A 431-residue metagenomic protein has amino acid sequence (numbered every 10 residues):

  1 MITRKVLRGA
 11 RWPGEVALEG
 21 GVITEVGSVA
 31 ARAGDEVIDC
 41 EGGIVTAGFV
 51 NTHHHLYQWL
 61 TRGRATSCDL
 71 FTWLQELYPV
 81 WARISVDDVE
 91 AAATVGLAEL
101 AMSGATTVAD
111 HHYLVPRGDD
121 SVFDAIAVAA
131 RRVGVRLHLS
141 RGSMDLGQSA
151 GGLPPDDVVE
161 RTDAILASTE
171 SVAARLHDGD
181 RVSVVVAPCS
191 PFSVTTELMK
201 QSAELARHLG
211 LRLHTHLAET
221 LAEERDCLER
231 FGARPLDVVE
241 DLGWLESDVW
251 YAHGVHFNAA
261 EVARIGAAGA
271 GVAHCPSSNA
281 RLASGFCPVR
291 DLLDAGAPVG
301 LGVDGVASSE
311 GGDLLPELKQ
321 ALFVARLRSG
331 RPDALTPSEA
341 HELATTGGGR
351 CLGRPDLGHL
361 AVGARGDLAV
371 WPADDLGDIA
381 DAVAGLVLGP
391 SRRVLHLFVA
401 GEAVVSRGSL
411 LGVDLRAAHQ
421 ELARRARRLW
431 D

Functional and structural regions predicted by a protein language model:
M1-G14, L18-G20, T24, V29 (+1 more regions): Active-site microenvironment of metallo-dependent hydrolases
M1-R8, A31-T72, T94, A101-M102 (+1 more regions): Replace "His-x-His-based motif
G21, G42, H53, G104 (+13 more regions): Divalent metal-coordination and catalytic microenvironments
L60-A91, G118, L146-T162, L221-D248 (+3 more regions): Active-site gating loops and adjacent loop-to-helix segments of metal-dependent hydrolytic enzymes
R62-R136, A167-G179, A423-R428: Alpha-helical scaffold segments that flank or form the walls of functional sites
D119-G254: Metal-coordinating catalytic core of metallo-dependent amide/deamination hydrolases
E219-A268, A280-L293, G305-L315: Catalytic core of soluble alpha/beta enzymes
D241-D248, R290-D374, G389-S391: His/Asp/Glu-enriched, well-ordered alpha-helical/loop segment that forms or immediately abuts the divalent-metal
